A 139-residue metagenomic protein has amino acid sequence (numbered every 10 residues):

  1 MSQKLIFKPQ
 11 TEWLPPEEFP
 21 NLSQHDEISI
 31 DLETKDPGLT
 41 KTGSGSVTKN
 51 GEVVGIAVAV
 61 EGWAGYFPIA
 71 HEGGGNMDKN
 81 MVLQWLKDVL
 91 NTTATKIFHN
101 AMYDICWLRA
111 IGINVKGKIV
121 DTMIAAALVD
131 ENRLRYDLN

Functional and structural regions predicted by a protein language model:
M1-N139: Conserved RNase H-like, two-metal-ion catalytic cores of nucleic-acid enzymes
